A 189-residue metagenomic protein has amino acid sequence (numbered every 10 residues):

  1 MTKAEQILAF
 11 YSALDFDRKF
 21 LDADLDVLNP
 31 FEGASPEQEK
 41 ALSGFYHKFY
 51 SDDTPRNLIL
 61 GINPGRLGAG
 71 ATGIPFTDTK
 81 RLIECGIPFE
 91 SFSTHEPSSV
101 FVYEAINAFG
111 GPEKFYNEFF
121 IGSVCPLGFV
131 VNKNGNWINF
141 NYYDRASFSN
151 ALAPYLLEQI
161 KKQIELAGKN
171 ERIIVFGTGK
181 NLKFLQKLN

Functional and structural regions predicted by a protein language model:
T2-R172, G179-L188: A polyanion-binding, active-site-adjacent surface
